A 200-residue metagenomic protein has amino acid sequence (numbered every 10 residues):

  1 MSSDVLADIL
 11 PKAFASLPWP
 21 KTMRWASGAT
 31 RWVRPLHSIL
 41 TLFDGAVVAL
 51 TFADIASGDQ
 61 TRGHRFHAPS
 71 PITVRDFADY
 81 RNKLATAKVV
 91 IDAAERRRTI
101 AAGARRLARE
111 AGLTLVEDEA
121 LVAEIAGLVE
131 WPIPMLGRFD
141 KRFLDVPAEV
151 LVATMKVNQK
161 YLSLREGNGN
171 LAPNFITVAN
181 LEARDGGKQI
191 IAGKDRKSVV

Functional and structural regions predicted by a protein language model:
M1-K160, R165-N168: Long, basic N-terminal domains or extensions that often function in RNA/ssDNA interaction or organelle/cellular
V48-A49, A183-G186: Short, surface-exposed beta-strand/loop "edge" segments at domain boundaries and coil↔beta transitions
Y161, F175-I176: Aromatic-residue hotspot detector
G169-N174: Short hydrophobic/glycine-rich mini-motifs in sensory/regulatory modules that couple input to downstream signaling
I176-R184: Short beta-strand-to-loop transition segments that serve as allosteric relay/switch motifs in sensory/regulatory domains
I191-A192: Single, function-defining residue in the core of a domain
V199: Conserved small/polar residues in nucleotide/adenosyl-binding loops
